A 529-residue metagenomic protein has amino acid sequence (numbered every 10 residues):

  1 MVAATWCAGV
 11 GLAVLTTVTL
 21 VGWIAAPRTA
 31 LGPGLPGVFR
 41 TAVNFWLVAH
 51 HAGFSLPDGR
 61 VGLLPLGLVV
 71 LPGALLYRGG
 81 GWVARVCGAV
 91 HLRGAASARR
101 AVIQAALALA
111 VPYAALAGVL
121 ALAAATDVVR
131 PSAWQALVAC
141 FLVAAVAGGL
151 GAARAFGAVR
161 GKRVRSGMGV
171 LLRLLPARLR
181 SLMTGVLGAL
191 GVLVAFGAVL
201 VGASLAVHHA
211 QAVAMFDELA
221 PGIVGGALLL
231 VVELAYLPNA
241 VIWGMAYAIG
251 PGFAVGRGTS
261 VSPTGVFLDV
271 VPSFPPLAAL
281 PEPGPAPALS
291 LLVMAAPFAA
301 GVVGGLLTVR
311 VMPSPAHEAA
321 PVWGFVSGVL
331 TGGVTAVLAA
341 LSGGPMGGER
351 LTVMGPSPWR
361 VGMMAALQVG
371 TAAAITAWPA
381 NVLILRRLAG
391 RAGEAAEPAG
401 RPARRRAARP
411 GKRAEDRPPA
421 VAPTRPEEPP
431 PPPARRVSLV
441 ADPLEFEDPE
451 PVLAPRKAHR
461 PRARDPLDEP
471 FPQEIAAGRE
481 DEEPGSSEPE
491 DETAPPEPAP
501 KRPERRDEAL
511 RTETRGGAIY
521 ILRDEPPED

Functional and structural regions predicted by a protein language model:
M1-E218, I223-A227, P379-G390: N-terminal membrane-targeting/anchoring modules of bacterial envelope and secretion proteins
M1-P72, A123-A124, Q211-V293, A340-D529: Long, glycine/tryptophan/cysteine-rich extracytoplasmic
W6-V14, P72, L107-L116, V138-L150 (+13 more regions): Hydrophobic faces of alpha-helical transmembrane segments in multi-pass integral membrane proteins
G80-V129, V271-S290, A316-G348: Hydrophobic alpha-helical transmembrane segments of integral membrane proteins
V129, W134, F141, L187 (+5 more regions): Generic hydrophobic-segment detector
R130-V138, A319, E349-S357: Non-cytosolic membrane-interface motifs at loop->transmembrane helix junctions
A133, P263, V302, L306-V311: Juxtamembrane, membrane-proximal amphipathic segments and lipid-exposed surfaces of hairpin/multipass modules
G305-P321, R350-L351: Alpha-helical transmembrane segments
